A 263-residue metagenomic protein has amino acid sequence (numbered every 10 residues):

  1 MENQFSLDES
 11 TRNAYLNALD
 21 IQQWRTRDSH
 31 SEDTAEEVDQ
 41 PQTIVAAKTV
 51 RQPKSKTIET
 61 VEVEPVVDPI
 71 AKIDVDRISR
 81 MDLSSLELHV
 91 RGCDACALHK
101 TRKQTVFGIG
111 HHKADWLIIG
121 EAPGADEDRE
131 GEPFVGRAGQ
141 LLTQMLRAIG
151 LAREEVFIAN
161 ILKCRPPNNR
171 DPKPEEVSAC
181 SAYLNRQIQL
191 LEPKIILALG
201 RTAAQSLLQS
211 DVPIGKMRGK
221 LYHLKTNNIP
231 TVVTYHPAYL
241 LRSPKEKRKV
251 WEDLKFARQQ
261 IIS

Functional and structural regions predicted by a protein language model:
E2-S263: A polyanion-binding, active-site-adjacent surface
